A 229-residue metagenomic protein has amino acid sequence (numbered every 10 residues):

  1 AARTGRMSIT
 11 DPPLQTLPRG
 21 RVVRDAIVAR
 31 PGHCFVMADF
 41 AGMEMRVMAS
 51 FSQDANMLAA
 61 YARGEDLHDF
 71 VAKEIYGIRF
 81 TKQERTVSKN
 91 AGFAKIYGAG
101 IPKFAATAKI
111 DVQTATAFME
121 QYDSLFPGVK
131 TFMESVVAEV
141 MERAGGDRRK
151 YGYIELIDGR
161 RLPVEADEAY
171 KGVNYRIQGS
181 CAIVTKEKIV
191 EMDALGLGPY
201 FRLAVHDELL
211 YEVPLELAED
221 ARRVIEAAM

Functional and structural regions predicted by a protein language model:
A1-R6, Y97-I101, V112: Alpha-helical scaffold/interaction cores of sigma-54-like transcription cofactors and many family A DNA polymerases
A1-R79, E142-L209, A221-M229: Acidic, glycine-rich two-metal-ion catalytic cores of nucleic acid-processing enzymes
M48, G100-Q113, L209-E226: Catalytic palm subdomain of template-directed nucleic-acid polymerases, centered on the conserved carboxylate motif
F51, A117-E120: Short Gly/aromatic-enriched secondary-structure transition segments
A72-G77, A94, A105, K109 (+1 more regions): Residue-level preference for well-ordered alpha-helical positions
Y76-V87, D111-F118, V129-F132: Short, surface-exposed acidic
V87-Y97: Short, amphipathic alpha-helical "recognition" segments used to contact nucleic acids or chromatin
E120-A138, E216-M229: Polymerase palm active-site segment centered on the conserved acidic dipeptide of motif C
